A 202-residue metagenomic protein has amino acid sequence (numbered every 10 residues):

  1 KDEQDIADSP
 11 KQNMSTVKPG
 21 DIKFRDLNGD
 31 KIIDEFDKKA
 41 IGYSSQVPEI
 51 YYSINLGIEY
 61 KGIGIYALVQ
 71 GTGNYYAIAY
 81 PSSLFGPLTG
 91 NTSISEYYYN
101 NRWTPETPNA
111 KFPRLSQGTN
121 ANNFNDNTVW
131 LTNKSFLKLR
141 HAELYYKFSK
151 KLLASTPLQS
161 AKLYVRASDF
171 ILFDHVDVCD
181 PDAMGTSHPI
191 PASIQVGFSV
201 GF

Functional and structural regions predicted by a protein language model:
K1, I6-S9, P105-P108, F124 (+1 more regions): C-terminal beta-signal and terminal closure region of outer-membrane beta-barrel proteins
K1-Q46: Conserved small-residue
Q4-D21, T72-K162, A167: Extracytoplasmic gating/loop element in the C-terminal half of outer-membrane beta-barrel translocons and assembly
P48-Y52, S135-R140, I190-I194: Residues that define the transmembrane beta-barrel architecture of outer-membrane proteins
N55-E59, Y145-S149, S199-G201: Transmembrane beta-barrel domains of outer membrane proteins
E59, Q70-T72, R166-F170, G201: Outer-membrane beta-barrel pore domains and translocons
G62-Y66, K151-L152: Repeated loop/turn-to-beta-strand initiation elements of outer-membrane beta-barrel proteins
A67, L163-V165, F198: Membrane-embedded beta-strand positions of outer-membrane beta-barrel proteins
